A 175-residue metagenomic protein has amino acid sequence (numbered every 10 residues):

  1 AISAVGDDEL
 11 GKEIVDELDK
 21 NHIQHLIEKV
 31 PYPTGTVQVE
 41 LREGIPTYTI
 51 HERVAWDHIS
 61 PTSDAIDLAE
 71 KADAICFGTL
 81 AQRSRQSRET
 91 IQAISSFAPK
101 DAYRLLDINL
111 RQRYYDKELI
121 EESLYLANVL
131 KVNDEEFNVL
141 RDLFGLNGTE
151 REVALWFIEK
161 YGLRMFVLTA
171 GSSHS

Functional and structural regions predicted by a protein language model:
A1, R104-L106, L130: Hydrophobic faces of well-ordered beta-strands that scaffold small-molecule active sites in alpha/beta enzyme cores
I2-T79, F97-K100: Conserved N-terminal subdomain of the carbohydrate kinase-like
S3-V5, I108, A170: Short beta-strand/turn micro-motifs composed of small residues that flank or help shape donor/cofactor-binding pockets
T49, Q82-E89, L140-F144: Glycine/threonine-rich flexible loop motifs
R53, L80, N109-R111, E135 (+1 more regions): Active-site beta-loop-alpha junctions enriched in small/polar residues
Q82-S87, L110-D116, N147-G148: Active-site glycine- and acidic-residue-rich loops that bind and position anionic ligands or nucleotide-like cofactors
Q86-I94, E118-E122: A short acidic, amphipathic alpha-helical/loop segment
D101, Y114-S175: Conserved phosphate/ATP/ADP-binding segment of small-molecule kinases
